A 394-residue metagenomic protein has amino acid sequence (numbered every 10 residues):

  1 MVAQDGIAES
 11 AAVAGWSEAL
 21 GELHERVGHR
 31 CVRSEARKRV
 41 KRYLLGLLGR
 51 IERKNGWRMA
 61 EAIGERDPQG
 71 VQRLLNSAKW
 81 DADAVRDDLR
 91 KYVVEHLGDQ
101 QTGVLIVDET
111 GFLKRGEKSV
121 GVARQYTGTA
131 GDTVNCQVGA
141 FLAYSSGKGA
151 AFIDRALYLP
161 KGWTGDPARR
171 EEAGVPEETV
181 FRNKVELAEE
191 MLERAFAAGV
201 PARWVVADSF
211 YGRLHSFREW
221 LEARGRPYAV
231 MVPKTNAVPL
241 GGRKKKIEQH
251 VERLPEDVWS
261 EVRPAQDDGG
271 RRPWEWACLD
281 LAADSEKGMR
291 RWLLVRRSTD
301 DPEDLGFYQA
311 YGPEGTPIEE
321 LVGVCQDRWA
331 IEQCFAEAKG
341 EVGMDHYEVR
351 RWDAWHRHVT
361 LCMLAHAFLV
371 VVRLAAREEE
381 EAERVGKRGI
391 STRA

Functional and structural regions predicted by a protein language model:
V2-V206, F210-P227, K234: Conserved, well-structured functional cores that handle cations and Mg-NTP chemistry
Q4, G21, G147-A173, E177 (+2 more regions): An anionic, glycine-rich sequence signature occurring as long contiguous blocks
H29, R33, R53, P201 (+3 more regions): Intrinsically disordered or highly flexible coil/loop and linker segments, enriched in small and charged/polar residues
V107-G111, Y211, E252, R263 (+1 more regions): Short amphipathic alpha-helical "interface-anchor" segments enriched in bulky aromatics
V138, A330, C334, R357-M363: Catalytic-loop motifs flanking and including active-site residues across diverse enzymes
L142, M191, A338, L364-F368: Buried hydrophobic packing segments
V342-A394: Basic, amphipathic alpha-helical segments enriched in Lys/Arg and hydrophobic/aromatic residues
